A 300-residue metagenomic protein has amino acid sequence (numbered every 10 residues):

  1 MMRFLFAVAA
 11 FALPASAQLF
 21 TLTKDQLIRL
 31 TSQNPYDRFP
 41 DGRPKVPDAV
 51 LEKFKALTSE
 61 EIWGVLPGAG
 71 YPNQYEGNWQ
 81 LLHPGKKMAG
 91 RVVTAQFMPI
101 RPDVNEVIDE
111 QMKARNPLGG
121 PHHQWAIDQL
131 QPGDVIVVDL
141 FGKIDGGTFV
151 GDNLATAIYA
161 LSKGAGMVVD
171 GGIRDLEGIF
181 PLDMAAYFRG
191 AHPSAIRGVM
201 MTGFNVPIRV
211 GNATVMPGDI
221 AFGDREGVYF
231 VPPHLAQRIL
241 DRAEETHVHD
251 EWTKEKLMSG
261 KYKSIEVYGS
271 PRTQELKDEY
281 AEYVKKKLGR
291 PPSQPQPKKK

Functional and structural regions predicted by a protein language model:
M2-L13: Sec-dependent N-terminal signal peptides
A15-L19: Boundary at the C-terminal end of the N-terminal hydrophobic targeting segment
T21-L22, Q26-L57: Amphipathic alpha-helical packing elements
G42, I158, D219-A221: Buried hydrophobic positions in well-ordered alpha/beta secondary-structure cores of metabolic enzymes
F54-E61, L66-P217, F230-K300: Feature captures the catalytic cores and cofactor-binding loops of soluble hydro-lyases/lyases that act on carboxylate
